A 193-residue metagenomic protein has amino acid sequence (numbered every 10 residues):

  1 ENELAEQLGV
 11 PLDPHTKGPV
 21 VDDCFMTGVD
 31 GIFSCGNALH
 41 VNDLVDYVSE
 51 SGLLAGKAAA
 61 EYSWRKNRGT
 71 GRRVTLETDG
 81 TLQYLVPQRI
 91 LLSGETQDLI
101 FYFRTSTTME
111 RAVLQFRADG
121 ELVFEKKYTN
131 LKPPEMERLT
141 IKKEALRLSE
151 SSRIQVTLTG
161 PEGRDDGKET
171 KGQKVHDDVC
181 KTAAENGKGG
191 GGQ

Functional and structural regions predicted by a protein language model:
E1-N42: FAD-site-proximal beta/loop scaffold in flavoenzymes
Q7, E61-Q193: Rossmann-like nucleotide/phosphate-binding core characteristic of flavoprotein oxidoreductases
L12-P14, S51-A55, E121-L122: Short, low-complexity, polar/charged sequence segments that are solvent-exposed and flexible
T16-K17, C24, G31-F33, L44-Y47 (+5 more regions): Generic alpha-helix signal with a bias toward terminal, lower-confidence helices and secondary-structure junctions
C35-E77: A conserved FAD-binding loop/helix module that cradles the flavin
